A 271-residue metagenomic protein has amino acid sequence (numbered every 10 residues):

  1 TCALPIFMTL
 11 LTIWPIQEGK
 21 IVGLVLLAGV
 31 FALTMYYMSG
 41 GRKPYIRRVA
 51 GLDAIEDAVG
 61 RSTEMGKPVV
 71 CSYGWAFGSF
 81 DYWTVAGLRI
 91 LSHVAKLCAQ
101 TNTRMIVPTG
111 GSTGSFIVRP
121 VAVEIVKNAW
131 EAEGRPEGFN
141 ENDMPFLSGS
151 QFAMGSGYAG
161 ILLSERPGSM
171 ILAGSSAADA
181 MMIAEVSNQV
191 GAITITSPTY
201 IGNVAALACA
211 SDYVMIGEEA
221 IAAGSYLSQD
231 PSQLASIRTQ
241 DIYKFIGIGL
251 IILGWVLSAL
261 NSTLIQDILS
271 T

Functional and structural regions predicted by a protein language model:
T1-L4: Short, small-residue-biased leader/transition segments that mark boundaries at the very start of proteins
T9-A50, S258-T263: Hydrophobic alpha-helical transmembrane segments of small proteolipidic membrane proteins, enriched in energy-coupled
R47-E64, P68: Membrane-cytosol interface motif
A58, T84-N102: Histidine-anchored nucleotide/phosphate-binding helix
L97-A99, T103-G155: Long, charge-dense
E133-V190: Membrane-proximal low-complexity regions enriched in glycine and acidic/polar residues
S169-E218: Extracytoplasmic/lumenal ectodomains and periplasmic regions of secretory and membrane proteins
G202, A210-T271: C-terminal functional extensions of proteins
